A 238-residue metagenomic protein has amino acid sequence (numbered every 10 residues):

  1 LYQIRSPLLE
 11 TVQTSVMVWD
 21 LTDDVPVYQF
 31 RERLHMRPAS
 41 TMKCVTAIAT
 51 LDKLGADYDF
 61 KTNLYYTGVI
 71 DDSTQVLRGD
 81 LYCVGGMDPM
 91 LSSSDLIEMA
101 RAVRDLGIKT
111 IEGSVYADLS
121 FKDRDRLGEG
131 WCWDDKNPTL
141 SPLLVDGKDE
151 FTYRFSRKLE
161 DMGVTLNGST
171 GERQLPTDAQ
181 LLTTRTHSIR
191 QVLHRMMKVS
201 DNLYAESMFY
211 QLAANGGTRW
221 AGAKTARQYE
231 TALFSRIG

Functional and structural regions predicted by a protein language model:
L1-I4, L51, V103, L159 (+1 more regions): Hydrophobic alpha-helix position signal
L1-T22, P26-H35, E98-G107: Beta-lactamase-like hydrolase cores
T11-Q13, R31-R33, A39-M42, D57-D59 (+4 more regions): Extracytoplasmic
T22-D23, L34-R37, I70-D71, M87-L91 (+4 more regions): Solvent-exposed loop/turn segments at secondary-structure junctions within structured extracellular/periplasmic domains
D24, P38-A56, V115, R154-L159 (+1 more regions): Active-site SXXK
D52-T67, G163-G171: Short, well-structured active-site flanking segments
D59-R124, W131-P138, L144-D146: Active-site-adjacent, His/Asp/Glu-enriched structural segments that form or flank metal-binding and acid/base networks
K148-G238: A small/polar active-site loop signature that marks catalytic segments
